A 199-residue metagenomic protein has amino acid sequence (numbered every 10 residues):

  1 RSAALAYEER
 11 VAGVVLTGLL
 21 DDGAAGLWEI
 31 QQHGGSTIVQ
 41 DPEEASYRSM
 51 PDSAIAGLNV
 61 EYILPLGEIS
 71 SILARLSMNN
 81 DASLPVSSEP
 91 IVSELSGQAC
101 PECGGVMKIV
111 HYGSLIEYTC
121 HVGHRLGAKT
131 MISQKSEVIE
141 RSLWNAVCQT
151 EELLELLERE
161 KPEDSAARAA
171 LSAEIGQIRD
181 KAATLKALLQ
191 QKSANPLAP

Functional and structural regions predicted by a protein language model:
R1-P162, D180, T184-P199: Conserved acid/base catalytic micro-environments in cytosolic active-site loops
S165-R179: Short, charged, amphipathic alpha-helical segments
